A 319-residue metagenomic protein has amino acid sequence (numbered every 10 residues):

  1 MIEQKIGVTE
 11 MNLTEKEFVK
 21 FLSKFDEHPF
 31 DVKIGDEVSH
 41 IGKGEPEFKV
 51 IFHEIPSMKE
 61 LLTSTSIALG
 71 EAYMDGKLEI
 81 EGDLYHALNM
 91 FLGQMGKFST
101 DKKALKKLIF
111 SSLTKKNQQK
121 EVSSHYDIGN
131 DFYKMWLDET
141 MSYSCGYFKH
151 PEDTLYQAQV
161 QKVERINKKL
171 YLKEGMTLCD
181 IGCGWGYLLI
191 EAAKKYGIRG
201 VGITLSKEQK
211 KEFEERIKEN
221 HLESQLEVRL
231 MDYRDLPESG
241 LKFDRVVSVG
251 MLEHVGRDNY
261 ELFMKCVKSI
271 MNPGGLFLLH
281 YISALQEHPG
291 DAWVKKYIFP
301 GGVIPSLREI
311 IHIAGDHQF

Functional and structural regions predicted by a protein language model:
M1-Q159, R165, K169: Feature captures hydrophobic
E174-G182: Conserved class I S-adenosyl-L-methionine
W185-Y196: Conserved SAM-binding loop of SAM-dependent methyltransferases across substrates and taxa, primarily the Class I
N220-D235: Conserved SAM-binding strand-loop segment of SAM-dependent methyltransferases
R234-V246: A short acidic, Gly/Pro-enriched loop at the edge of an enzyme's catalytic core that lines a small-molecule cofactor
E261-G274: A short glycine-rich, Lys/Arg-flanked "PGG" loop and its adjoining helix->strand segment in the class I
G274-I282: Conserved beta-strand signature within the Rossmann-like core of class I S-adenosyl-L-methionine
S283-G301: Short, glycine-/aromatic-enriched active-site segment of Class I SAM-dependent methyltransferases
